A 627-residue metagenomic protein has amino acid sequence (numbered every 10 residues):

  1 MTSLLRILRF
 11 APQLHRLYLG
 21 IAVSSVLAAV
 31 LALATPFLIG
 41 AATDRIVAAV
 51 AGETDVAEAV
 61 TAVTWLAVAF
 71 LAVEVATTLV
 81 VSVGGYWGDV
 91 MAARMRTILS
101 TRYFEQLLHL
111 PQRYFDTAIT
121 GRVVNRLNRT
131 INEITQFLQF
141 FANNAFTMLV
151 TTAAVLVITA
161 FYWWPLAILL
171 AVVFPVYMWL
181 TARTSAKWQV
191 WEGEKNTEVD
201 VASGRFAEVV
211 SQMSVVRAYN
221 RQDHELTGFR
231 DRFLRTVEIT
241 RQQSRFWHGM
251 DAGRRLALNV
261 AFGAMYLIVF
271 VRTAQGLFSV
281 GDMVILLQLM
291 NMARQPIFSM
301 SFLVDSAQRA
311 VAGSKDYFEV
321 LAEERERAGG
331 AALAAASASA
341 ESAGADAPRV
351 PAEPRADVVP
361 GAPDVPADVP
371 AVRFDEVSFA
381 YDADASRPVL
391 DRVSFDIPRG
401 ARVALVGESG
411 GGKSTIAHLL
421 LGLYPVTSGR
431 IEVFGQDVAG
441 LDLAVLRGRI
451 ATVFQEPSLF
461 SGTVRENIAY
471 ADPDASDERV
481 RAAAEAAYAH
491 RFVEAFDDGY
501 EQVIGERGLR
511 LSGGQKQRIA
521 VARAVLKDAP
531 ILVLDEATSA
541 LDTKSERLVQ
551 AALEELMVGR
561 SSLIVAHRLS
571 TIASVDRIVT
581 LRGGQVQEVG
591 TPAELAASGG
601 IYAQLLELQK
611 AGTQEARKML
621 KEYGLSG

Functional and structural regions predicted by a protein language model:
P12-Q13, Q112-R113, R129-L138, A142 (+9 more regions): An intracellular "coupling" helix at the cytosolic face of ABC transporter transmembrane type-1 domains
L17-V30, F70, N143-E194, M265-F278 (+1 more regions): Transmembrane helices of ABC transporter permease
Y18-V80, A160-P165, G276-V280: Transmembrane helix-loop-helix hairpins at lipid-water interfaces of multipass membrane proteins, especially the type-1
V23-S24, L31-G40, D44, V73-D116 (+11 more regions): Juxtamembrane helix-loop junctions of ABC transporter transmembrane domains
A69-T77, V81, F174-M178, W247-L267 (+1 more regions): Hydrophobic alpha-helical segments in the permease module
R221, R245, M292-E323, A338 (+1 more regions): Cytosolic ends of transmembrane helices, especially the final helix of ABC transmembrane type-1 domains
A335-G627: ABC-type nucleotide-binding domain
